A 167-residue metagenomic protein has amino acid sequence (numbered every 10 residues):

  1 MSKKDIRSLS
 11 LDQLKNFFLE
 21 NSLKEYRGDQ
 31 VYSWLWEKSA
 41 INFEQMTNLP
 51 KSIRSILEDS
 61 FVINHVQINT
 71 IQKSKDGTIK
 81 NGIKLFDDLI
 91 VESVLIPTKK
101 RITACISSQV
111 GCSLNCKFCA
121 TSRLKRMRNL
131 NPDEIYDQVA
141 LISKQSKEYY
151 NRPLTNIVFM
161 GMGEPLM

Functional and structural regions predicted by a protein language model:
M1-I102: Flexible, acidic/Gly-rich N-terminal and inter-domain linker regions that tether and position cofactor-handling modules
E20-K24, D76-I79, C112, E134-D137 (+1 more regions): Generic hydrophobic segment detector
Q45, Q109-V110: Short, charged/polar low-complexity linear motifs in solvent-exposed/disordered segments
V91-S93, K99-S108, L114-M167: Conserved Radical SAM active-site core
